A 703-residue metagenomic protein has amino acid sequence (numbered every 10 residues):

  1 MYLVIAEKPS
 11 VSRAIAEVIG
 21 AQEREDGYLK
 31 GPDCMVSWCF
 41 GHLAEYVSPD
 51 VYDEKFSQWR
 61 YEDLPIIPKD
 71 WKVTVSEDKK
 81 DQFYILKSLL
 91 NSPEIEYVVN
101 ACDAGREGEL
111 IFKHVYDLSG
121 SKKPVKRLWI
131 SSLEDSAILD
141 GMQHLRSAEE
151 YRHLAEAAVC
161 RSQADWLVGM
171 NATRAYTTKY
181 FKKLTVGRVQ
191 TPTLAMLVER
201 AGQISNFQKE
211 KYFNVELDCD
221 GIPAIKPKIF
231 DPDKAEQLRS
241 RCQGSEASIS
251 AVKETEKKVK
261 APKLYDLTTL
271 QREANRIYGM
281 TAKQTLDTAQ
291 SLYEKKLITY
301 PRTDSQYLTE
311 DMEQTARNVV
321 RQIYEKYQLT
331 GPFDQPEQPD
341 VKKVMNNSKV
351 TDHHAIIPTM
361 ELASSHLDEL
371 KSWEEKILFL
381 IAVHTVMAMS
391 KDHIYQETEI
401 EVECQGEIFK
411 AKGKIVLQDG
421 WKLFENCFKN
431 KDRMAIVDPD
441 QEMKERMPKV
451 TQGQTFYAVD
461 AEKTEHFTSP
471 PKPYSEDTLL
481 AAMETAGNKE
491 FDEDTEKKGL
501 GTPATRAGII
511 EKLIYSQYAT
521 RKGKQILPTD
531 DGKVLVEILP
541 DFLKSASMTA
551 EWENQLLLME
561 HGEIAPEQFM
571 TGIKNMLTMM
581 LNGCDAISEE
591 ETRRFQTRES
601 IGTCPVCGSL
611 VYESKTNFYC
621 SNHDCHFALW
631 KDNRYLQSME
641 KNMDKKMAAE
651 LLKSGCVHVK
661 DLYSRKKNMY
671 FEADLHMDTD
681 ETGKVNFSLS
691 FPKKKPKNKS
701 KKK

Functional and structural regions predicted by a protein language model:
M1, P68-K72, P93-V99, T178-Y180 (+6 more regions): Glycine- and acidic
M1-S162, P339, R433-M434, V459 (+1 more regions): Intrinsically disordered, low-complexity regulatory segments
Y2-L3, K79, L90, T173 (+3 more regions): Basic, low-complexity terminal or inter-domain segments flanking catalytic cores
P9-A16, D33-V36, F40, S76-K87 (+18 more regions): Amphipathic alpha-helical transducer elements in NTP-driven molecular machines
P93, A137-C219, E254-K258: C-terminal or mid-to-C-terminal helical accessory/interaction module adjacent to the motor/catalytic core
D233-Y265, Q271: Metal- or metallocofactor-binding catalytic centers and their adjacent structured scaffolds across diverse enzyme
